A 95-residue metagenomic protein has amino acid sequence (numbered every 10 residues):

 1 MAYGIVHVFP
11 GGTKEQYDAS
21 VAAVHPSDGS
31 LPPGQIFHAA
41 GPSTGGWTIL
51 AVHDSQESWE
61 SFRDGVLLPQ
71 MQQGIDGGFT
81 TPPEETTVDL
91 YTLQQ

Functional and structural regions predicted by a protein language model:
M1-L50, D54-P69, G77-Q95: Short S/T/G/P-rich N-terminal loop/turn motif that feeds into the first structured element of a domain
